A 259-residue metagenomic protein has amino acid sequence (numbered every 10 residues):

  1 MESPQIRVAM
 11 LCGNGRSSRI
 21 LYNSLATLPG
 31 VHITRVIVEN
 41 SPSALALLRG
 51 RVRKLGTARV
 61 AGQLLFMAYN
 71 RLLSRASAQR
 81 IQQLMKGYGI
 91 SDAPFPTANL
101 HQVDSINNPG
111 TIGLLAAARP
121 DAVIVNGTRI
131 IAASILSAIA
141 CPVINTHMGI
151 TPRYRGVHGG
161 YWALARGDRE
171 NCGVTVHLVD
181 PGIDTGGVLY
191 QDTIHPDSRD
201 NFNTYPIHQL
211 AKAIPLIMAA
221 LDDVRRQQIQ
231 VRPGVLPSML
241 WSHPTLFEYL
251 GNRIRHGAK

Functional and structural regions predicted by a protein language model:
M1-K259: One-carbon transfer enzymes
